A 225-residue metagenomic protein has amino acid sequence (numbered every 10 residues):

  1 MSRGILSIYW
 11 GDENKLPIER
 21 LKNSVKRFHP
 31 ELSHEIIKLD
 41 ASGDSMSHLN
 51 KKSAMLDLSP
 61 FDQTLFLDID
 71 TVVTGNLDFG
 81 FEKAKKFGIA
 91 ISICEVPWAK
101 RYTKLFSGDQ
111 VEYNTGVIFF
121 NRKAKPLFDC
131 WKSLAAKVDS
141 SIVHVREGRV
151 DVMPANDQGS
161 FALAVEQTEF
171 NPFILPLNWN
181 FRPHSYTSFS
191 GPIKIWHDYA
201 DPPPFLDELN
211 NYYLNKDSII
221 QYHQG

Functional and structural regions predicted by a protein language model:
M1-G225: Glycosyltransferase catalytic domains, chiefly GT-A lineage
